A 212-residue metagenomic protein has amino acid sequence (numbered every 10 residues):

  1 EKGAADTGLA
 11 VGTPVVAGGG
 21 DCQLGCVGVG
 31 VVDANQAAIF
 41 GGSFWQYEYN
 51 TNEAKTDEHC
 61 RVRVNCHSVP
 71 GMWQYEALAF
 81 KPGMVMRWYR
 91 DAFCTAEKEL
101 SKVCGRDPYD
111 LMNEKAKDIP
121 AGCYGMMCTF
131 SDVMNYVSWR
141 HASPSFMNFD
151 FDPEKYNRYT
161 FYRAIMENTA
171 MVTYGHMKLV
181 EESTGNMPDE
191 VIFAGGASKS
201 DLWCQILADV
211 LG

Functional and structural regions predicted by a protein language model:
E1-A4, G25-C26, M86, M177 (+1 more regions): Generic structural marker for isolated residues within well-ordered, non-membrane alpha-helices of soluble domains
G3, T7, G30-A34, T51 (+5 more regions): Structural signal for hydrophobic packing residues in well-ordered secondary-structure cores of soluble enzyme domains
A5, L9-V15: Nucleotide/phosphate-binding catalytic cleft detector across ATP-hydrolyzing and phosphate-transferring enzymes
L9-V11, V32-A34, G185-D189: Short helix-loop-beta connector
T13-V103, C123-D150, Y156: Glycine-rich phosphate-binding loop of actin/hexokinase-like ATP-binding domains
C104-P120: Short, well-structured alpha-helical segments that form the helix of a local strand-helix-strand
D118-G212: Activation-segment/catalytic-loop signature of the eukaryotic protein kinase fold
